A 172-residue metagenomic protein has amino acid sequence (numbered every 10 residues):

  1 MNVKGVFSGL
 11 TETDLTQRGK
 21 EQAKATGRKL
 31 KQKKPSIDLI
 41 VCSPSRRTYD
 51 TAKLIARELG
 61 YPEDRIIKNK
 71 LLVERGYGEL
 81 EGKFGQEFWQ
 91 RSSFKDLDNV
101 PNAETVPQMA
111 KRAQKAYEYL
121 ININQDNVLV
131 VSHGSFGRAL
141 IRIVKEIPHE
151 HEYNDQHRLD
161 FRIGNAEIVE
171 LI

Functional and structural regions predicted by a protein language model:
M1-Y61: Active-site-proximal alpha-helix that buttresses catalytic centers in soluble enzyme cores
D14, I55-K115: Phosphate-handling substructures
T26, R57, Y61-E63, I67-K68 (+2 more regions): Acidic, low-complexity terminal tails and accessory targeting/binding regions of phosphate-metabolizing enzymes
K33-S36, L120-D126: Glycine-rich phosphate-binding loop signature in dinucleotide/nucleotide-binding domains
S36-P44, I67-K68, N127-V131: Short glycine-rich phosphate-binding loop at a beta-alpha junction
R46, L72-V73, S135: Catalytic metal-binding/acid-base residues of hydrolase active sites
K115, L120-I123, V130-S135: His/acidic metal-ligating clusters that form di-metal
G134-R138, E167: GST superfamily/GST-like fold recognition
